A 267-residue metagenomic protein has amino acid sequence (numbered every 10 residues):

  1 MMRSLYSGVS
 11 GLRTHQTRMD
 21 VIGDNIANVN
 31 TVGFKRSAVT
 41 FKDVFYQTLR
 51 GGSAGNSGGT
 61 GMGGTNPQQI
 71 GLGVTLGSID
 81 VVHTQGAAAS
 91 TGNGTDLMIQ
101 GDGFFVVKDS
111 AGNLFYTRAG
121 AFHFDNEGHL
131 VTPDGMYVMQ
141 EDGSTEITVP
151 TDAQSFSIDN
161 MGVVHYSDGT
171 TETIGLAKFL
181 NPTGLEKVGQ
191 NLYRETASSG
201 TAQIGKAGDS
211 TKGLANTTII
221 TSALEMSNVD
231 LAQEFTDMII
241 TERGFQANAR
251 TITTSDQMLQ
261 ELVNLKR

Functional and structural regions predicted by a protein language model:
M1-G143, T151-R267: Amphipathic alpha-helical polymerization modules
